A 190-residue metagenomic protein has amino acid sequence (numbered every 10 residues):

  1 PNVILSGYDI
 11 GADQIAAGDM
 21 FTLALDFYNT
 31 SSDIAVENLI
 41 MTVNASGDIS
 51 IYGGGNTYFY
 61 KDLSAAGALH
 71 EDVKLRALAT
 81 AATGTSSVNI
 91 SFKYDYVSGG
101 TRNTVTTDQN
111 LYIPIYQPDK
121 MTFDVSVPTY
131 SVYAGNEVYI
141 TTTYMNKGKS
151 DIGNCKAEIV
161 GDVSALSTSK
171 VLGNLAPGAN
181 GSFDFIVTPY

Functional and structural regions predicted by a protein language model:
P1-L5, G47-D48, N110-T122: Proline/serine/threonine-rich low-complexity linkers at boundaries of modular beta-sandwich domains
L5, S46-Y58, I159-K170, A179: Short beta-strand and strand-turn-strand segments in soluble, beta-rich domains
D9-I15, S126-V132, L172-G173: Short beta-strand segments of immunoglobulin-like
A17-S32, A134-S150: Short beta-strand elements of extracellular/lumenal beta-sandwich folds
D33-N38, T85, K149-N154: Short acidic/proline- and small/hydrophobic-mixed sequence motifs that coincide with surface turns and coil-to-beta
N44-A45, V88-G100: Enriched for extracellular/lumenal, surface-exposed ectodomains of secreted and cell-surface proteins
G67-V73, K170, A179-F185: Short strand-edge motifs at loop-to-beta-strand transitions and within beta-strands of extracellular beta-rich domains
R76-T83, T188-Y190: Short, surface-exposed loop/turn segments at beta-strand-coil junctions that are enriched for proline with nearby
